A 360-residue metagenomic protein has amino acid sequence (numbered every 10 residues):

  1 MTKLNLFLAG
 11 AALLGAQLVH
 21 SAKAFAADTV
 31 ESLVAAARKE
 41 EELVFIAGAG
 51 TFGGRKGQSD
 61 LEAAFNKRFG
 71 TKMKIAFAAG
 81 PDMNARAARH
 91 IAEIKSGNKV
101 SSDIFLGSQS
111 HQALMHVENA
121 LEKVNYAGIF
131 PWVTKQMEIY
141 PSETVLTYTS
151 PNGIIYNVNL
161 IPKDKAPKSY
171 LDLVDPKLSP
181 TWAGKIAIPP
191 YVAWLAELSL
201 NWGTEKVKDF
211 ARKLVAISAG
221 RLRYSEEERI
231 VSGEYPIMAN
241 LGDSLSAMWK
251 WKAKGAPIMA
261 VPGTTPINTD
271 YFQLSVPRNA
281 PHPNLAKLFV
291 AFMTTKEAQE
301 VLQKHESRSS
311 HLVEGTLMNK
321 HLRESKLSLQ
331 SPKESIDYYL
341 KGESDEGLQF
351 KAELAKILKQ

Functional and structural regions predicted by a protein language model:
M1-A11, L18-V19: Bacterial N-terminal signal peptides that target proteins for export
L18-A26: Sec/Tat signal peptide C-region and signal peptidase I cleavage site
F25-V30, E40-D60, F272: Extracytoplasmic "Venus flytrap"
A36, A64-I75: Signal peptide-proximal N-terminal region of secreted/periplasmic/extracellular or secretory-lumen proteins
I46-A63, A76-I91, N98-Y235: Extracytoplasmic ligand-binding site segments that recognize negatively charged/polar headgroups
W202-V207, I217-N279, E314-K326: Extracytoplasmic/periplasmic substrate-binding proteins
I267-N268, F272-D337: Mature extracytoplasmic/periplasmic domains
S331-Q360: Conserved C-terminal helix/tail region of periplasmic/extracytoplasmic solute-binding proteins
